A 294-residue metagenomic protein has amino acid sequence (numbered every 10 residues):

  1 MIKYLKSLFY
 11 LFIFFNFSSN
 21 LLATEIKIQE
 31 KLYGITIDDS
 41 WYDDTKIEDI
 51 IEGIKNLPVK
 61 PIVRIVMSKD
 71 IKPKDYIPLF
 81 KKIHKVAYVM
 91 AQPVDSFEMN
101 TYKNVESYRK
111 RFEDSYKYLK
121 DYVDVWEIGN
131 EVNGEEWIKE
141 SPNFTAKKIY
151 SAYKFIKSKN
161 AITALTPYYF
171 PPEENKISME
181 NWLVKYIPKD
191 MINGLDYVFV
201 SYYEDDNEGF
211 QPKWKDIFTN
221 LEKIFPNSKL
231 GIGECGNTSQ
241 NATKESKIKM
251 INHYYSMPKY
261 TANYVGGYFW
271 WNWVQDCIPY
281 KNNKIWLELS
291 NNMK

Functional and structural regions predicted by a protein language model:
T24-S68: Boundary/entry segment of secreted carbohydrate-active catalytic domains
I26, D49-P58, K74-V89, S115-D121 (+3 more regions): Acidic (Asp/Glu)-rich catalytic clusters
T45-I51, I71-L79, Y108-S115, Y169-D190 (+2 more regions): Alpha-helical scaffolding within the catalytic cores of extracellular/periplasmic polymer-degrading hydrolases
A91, M179-P212, F218, G233-N237 (+1 more regions): Aromatic- and acid-rich polysaccharide-binding/catalytic face of secreted or lumenal carbohydrate-active enzymes
T101-I128, F144-F155, S178-N193, N252-T261: An active-site-proximal structural segment forming one wall of the substrate-binding cleft that immediately precedes
D114-S141, A164-Y169, G266-N272: Active-site groove signature of glycoside hydrolases
I149, Y153-E180, S228-T238, Y264-W273: Aromatic-lined carbohydrate-recognition surfaces of secreted/lumenal glycan-active proteins
G231, C235-K294: Substrate-binding cleft of secreted/luminal carbohydrate-active enzymes
